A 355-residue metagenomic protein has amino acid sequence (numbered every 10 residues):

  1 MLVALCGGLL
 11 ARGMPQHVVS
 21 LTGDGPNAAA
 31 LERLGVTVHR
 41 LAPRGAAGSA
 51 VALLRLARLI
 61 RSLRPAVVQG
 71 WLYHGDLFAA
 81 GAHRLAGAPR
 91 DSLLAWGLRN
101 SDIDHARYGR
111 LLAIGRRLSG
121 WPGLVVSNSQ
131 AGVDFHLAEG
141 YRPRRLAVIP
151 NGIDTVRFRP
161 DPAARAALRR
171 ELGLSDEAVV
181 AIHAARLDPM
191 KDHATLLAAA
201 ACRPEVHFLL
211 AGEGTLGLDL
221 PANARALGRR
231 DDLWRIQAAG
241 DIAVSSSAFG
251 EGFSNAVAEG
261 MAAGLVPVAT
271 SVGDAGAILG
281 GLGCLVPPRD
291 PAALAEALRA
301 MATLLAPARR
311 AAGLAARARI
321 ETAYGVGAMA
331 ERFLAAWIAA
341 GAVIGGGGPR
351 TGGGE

Functional and structural regions predicted by a protein language model:
M1-G7, V179-C202, V206, T215 (+2 more regions): A conserved mid-protein helix/loop that constitutes part of the nucleotide-sugar donor-binding site
V19-S20, V266-A269: Short hydrophobic beta-strand element within catalytic cores of glycosyltransferases and related nucleotide-activated
G70-D76, L98: Short His-centered aromatic/hydrophobic patch
L94-V126: A conserved, positively charged/aromatic
G120-A147, I153-R157: A short, active-site helix/loop in glycosyltransferases that binds the activated sugar's phosphate group
R159-L174, P307, G313-R317: A short helix/loop element that forms part of the nucleotide-sugar donor recognition site in Leloir-type
A238-G252, L265: Acidic donor-binding loop of glycosyltransferase active sites
G281-A292, A300-A306: Conserved acidic donor-binding segment of nucleotide-sugar-dependent glycosyltransferases
